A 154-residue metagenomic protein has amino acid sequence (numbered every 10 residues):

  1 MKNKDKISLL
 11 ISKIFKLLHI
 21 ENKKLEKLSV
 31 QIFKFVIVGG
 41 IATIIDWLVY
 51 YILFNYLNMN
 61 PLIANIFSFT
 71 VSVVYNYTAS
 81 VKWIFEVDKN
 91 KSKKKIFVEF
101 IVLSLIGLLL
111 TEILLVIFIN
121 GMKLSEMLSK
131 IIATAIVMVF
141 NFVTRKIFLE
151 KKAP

Functional and structural regions predicted by a protein language model:
K2-P154: Interaction-mediating elements
